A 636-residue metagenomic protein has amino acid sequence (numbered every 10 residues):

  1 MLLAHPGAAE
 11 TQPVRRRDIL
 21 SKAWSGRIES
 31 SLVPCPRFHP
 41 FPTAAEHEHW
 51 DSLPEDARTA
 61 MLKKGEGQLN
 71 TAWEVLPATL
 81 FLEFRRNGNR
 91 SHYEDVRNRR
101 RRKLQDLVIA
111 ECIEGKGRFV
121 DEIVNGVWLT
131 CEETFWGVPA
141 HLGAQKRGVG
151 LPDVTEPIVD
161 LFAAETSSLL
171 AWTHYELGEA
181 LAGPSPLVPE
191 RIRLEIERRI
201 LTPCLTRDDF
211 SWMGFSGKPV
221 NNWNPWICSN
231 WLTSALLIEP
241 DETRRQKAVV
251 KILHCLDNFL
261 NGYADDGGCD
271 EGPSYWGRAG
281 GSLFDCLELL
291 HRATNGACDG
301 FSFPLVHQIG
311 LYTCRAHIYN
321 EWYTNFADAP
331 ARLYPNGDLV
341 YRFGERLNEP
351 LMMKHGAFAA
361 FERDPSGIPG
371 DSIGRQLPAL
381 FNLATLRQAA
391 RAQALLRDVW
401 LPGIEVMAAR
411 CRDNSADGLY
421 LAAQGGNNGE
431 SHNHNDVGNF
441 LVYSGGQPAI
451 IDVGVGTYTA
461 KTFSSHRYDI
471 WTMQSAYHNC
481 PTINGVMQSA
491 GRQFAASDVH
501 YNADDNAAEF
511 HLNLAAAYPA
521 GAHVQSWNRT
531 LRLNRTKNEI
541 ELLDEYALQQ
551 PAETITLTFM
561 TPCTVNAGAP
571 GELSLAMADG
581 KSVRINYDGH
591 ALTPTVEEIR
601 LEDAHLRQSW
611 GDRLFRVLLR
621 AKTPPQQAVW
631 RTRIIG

Functional and structural regions predicted by a protein language model:
M1-E10: N-terminal export signals
A9-T11, H141-G143, A164, F358-D371 (+1 more regions): CBM-like, beta-strand-rich accessory domains located in the C-terminal region of large, secreted polysaccharide-active
C35-F38, G88-R100, C112, R147-A164 (+7 more regions): Solvent-exposed loop and edge beta-strand segments that line ligand/cofactor-binding and catalytic clefts
G65-L76, I123-H141, V188-M213, K247-G267 (+2 more regions): Long, well-ordered core segments of solenoidal/helical folds
R99-I113, N125-L129, A164-Y175: Non-membrane alpha-helical segments in proteins
E111-V124, T173-E197, A235-L253, L290-V306 (+3 more regions): Structural helix-adjacent loops and short alpha-helical linkers that scaffold large soluble proteins
G150-G272, D285, L380-R391: Active-site lining segments of carbohydrate-active enzymes
G280-A449, Y501-D505, P624: Carbohydrate-active enzyme catalytic cores, enriched for enzymes that act on polyanionic acidic polysaccharides
